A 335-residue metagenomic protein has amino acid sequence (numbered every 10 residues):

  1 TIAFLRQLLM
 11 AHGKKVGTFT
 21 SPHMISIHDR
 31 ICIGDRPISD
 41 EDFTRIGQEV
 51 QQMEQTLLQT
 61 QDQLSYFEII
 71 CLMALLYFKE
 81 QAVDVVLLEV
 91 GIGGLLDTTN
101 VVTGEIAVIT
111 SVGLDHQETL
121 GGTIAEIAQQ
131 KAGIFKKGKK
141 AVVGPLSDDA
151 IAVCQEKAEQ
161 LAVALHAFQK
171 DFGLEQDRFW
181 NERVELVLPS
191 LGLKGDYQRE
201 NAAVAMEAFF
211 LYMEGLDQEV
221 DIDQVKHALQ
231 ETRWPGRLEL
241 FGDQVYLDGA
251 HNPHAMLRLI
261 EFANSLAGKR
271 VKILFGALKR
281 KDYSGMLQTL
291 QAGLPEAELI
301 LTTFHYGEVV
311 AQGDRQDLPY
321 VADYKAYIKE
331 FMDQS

Functional and structural regions predicted by a protein language model:
T1-I2: Glycine-rich phosphate-binding P-loop
L5, A74, A152-C154: Aromatic/hydrophobic pocket-lining residues that form π-stacking "cages" and hydrophobic walls in ligand
A11-V102, E118-L120, D148: ATP-dependent carboxylate-amine ligase catalytic core
F19-P22, G144-P145, K157-E175, G192-G195 (+5 more regions): Beta-strand->loop->alpha-helix junctions that form or flank phosphate-binding loops in nucleotide-handling enzymes
L57-T60, Q81-V85, E89, G104-G192 (+1 more regions): Acidic, Mg2+-coordinating active-site environments of NTP-dependent enzymes
V85-L88, D97-V108, V112-H116, E126 (+1 more regions): Nucleotide phosphate-binding/pyrophosphate-handling subdomain across enzymes that bind or process nucleotide phosphates
G133-A141, L266-K272, Q334-S335: Short, surface-exposed connector motifs at secondary-structure boundaries
S147-H166, E175-Q176, L287-S335: C-terminal helical cap/extension that packs against the catalytic core of soluble nucleotide-cofactor enzymes
